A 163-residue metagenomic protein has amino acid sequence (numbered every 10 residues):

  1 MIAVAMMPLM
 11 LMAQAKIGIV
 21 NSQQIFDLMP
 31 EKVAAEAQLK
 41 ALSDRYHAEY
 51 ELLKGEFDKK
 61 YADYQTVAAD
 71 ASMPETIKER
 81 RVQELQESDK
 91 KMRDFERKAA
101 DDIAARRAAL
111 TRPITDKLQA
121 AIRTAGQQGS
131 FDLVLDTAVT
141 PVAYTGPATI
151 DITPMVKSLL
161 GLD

Functional and structural regions predicted by a protein language model:
M1-A3: Sec-dependent signal peptide recognition, specifically the positively charged N-region followed immediately by
A5-M7, R106: Compositionally biased, intrinsically disordered low-complexity segments
M7-A13: Sec/Tat signal peptide C-region and signal peptidase I cleavage site
Q14-D163: Amphipathic, charged alpha-helical segments and their helix-to-coil junctions in extracytoplasmic/peripheral assemblies
